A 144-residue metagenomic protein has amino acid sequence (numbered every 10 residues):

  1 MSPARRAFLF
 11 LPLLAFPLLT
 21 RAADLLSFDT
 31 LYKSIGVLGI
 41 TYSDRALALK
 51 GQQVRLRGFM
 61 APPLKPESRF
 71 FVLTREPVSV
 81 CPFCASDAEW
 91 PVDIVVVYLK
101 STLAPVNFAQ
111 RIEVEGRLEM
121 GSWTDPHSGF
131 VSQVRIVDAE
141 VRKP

Functional and structural regions predicted by a protein language model:
R5-F10: N-terminal export leaders
P12, R21: Short, flexible active-site loop motifs that bind/organize anionic cofactors or intermediates
A15-P17: N-terminal signal peptide c-region/cleavage motif recognized by signal peptidases
A22-P144: OB-fold and OB-like single-stranded nucleic-acid-recognition modules and their adjacent interaction interfaces
